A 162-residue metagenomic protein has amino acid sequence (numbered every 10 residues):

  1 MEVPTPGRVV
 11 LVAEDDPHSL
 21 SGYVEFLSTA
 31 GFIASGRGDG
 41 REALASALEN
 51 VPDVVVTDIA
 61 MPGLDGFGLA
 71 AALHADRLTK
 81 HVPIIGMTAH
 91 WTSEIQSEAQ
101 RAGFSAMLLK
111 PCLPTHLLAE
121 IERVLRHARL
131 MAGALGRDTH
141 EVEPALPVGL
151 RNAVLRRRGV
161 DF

Functional and structural regions predicted by a protein language model:
E14: Conserved acidic carboxylate
P17-S35: Two-component/phosphorelay signaling modules centered on CheY-like receiver
N50-V56: Active-site beta3 strand of CheY-like receiver
M61: Receiver (REC) domain active-site loop signature in two-component systems and cognate sites in sensor histidine kinases
C112-I121, R129, G133: C-terminal output helix
A128-F162: CheY-like receiver
